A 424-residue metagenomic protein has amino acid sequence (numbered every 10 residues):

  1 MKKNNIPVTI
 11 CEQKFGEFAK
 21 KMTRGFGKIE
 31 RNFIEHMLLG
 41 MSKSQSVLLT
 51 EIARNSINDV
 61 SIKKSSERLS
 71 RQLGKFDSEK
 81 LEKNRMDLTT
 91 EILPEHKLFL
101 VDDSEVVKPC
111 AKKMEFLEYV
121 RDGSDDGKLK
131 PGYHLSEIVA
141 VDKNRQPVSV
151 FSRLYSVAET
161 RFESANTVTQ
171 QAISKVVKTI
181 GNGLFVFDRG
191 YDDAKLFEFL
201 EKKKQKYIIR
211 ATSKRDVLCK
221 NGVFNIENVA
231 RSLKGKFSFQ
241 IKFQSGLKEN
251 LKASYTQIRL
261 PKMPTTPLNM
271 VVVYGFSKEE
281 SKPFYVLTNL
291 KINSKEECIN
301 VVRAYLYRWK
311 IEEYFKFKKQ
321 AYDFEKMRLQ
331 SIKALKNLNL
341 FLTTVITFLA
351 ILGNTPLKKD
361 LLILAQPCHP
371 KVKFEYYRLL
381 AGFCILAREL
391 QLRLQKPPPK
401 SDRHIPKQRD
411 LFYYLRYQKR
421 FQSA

Functional and structural regions predicted by a protein language model:
M1-S46, E95-K97, C110-K112, V141-A424: Single, function-defining residue in the core of a domain
E35, L49-T50, S66-E67: Short amphipathic alpha-helical segments
S44-R54: Short, charged amphipathic recognition helices of the HTH superfamily and cognate SANT/SANTA-like modules
A53-S56, L268: Polybasic, low-complexity association/targeting segments
S56-R68: Short, basic interhelical loop/turn and adjoining N-cap of the next helix at nucleic-acid- or acidic-partner-contacting
S66-K143, S254-I258: Active-site-proximal, Lys/Arg-enriched surface segment that forms a nucleic-acid-binding/basic interface patch
